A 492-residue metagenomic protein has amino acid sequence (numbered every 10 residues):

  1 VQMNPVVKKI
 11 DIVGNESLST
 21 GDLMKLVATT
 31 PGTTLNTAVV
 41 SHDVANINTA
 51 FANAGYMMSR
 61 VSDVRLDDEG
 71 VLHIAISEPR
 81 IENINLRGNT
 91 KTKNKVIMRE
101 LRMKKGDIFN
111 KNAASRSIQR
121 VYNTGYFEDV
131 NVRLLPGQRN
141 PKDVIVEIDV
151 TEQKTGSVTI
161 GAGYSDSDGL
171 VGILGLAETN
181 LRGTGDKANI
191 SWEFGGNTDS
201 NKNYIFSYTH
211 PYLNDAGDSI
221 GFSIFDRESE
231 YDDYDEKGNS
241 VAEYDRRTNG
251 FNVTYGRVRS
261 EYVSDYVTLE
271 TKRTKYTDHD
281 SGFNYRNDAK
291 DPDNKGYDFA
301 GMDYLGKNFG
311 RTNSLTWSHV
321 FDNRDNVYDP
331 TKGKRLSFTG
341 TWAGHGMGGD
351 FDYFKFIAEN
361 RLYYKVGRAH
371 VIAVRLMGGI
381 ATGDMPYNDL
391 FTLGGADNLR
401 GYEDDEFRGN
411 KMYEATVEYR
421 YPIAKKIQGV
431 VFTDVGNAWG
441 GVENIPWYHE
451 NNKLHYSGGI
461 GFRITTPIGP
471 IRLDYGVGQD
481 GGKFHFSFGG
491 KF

Functional and structural regions predicted by a protein language model:
V1-D166, G175, N189-S207, Y212 (+3 more regions): Periplasmic polypeptide-binding modules associated with outer-membrane biogenesis and secretion
Q2-N4, G32, G88, G106 (+6 more regions): Glycine-centered small-residue hotspots that permit tight backbone geometry or close packing
V7, L35, Y56-V61, F127-D129 (+8 more regions): Short secondary-structure junction motifs
S19-G21, K93-K95, E230-D233, Y276-D280 (+2 more regions): Short acidic/His/Gly/Ser-rich catalytic and metal-binding motifs that mark active-site loops of diverse hydrolases
K91, N110-W317, F321-R324, L393 (+4 more regions): Gram-negative/organellar outer-membrane beta-barrel architecture
N189-S191, G196, Y204-S207, S314-L315 (+1 more regions): C-terminal transmembrane beta-barrel domains of outer membrane proteins
R273-D278, V327-D329, T382-N388: Proline-centered turn/helix-capping motifs that create local helix->coil transitions or kinks
